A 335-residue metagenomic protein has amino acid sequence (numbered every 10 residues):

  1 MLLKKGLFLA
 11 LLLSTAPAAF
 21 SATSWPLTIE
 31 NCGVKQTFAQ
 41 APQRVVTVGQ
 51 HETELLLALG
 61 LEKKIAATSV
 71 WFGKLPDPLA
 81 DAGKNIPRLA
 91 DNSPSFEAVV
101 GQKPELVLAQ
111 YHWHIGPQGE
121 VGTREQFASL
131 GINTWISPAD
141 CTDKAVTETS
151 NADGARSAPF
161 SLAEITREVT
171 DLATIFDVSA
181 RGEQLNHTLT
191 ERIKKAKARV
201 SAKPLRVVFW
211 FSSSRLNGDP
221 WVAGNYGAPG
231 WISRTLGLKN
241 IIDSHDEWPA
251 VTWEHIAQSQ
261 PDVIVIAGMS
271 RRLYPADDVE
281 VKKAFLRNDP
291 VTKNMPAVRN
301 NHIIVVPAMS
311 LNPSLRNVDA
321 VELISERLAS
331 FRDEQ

Functional and structural regions predicted by a protein language model:
L2-L7, A16-E54, S157-F160, E168-W210 (+1 more regions): Bacterial Sec-exported substrate-binding components of ABC uptake systems
I29-G33, I86-E97, H245-T252: Short helix-initiation/N-cap motifs at beta->coil->alpha
P42-Q43, N85-I86, Q110-H114, N151-P159 (+3 more regions): Second-shell loop/turn segments in exported
R44-P117: A short, structured surface patch at a secondary-structure boundary
G73-K74, D219-W248: Alpha-helical, coiled-coil/dimerization segments enriched in small aliphatic residues
F96-K103, V121, V251-Q260: Short helices/loops that flank or line small-molecule/ion binding pockets
H114-G122, I132-D171, P204-A228: Extracytoplasmic ligand-binding site segments that recognize negatively charged/polar headgroups
P159-E168, I266-Q335: Structured C-terminal subdomain patch of bacterial secreted/periplasmic proteins
